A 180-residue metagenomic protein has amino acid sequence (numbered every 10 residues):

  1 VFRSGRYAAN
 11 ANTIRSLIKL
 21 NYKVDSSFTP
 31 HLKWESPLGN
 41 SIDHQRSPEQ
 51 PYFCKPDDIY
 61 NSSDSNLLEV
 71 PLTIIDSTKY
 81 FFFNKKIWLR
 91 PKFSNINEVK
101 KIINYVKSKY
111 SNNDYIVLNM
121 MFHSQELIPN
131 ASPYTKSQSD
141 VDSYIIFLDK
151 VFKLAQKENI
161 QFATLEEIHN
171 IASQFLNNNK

Functional and structural regions predicted by a protein language model:
V1-S4, M121-F122: Extended hydrophobic secondary-structure segments that form protein cores and membrane-embedded regions
S4-S111: Active-site-adjacent pocket scaffolds in enzyme catalytic domains
W88-K180: C-terminal domain-boundary segment and adjacent tail
